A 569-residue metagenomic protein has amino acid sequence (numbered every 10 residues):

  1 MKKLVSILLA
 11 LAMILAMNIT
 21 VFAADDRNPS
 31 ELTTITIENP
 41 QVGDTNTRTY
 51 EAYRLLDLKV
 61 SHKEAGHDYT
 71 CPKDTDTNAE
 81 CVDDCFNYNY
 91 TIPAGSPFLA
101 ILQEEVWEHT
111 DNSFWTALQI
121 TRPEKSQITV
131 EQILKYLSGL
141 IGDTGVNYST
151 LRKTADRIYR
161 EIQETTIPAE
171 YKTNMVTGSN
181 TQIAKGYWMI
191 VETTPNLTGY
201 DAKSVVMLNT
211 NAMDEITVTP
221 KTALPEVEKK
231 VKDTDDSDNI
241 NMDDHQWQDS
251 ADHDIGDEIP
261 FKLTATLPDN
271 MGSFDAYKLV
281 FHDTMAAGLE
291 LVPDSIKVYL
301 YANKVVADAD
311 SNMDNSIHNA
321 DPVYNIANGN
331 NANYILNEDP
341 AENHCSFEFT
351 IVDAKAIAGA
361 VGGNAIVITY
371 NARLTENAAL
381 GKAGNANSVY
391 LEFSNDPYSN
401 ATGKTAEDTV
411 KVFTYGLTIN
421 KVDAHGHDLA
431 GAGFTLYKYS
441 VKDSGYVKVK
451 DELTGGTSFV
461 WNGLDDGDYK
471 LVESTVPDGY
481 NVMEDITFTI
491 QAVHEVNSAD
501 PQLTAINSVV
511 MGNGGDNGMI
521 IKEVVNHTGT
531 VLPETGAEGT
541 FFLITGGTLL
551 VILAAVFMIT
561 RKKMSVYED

Functional and structural regions predicted by a protein language model:
K2-D569: Solvent-exposed loop/turn and edge beta-strand elements of beta-rich ligand-binding domains
